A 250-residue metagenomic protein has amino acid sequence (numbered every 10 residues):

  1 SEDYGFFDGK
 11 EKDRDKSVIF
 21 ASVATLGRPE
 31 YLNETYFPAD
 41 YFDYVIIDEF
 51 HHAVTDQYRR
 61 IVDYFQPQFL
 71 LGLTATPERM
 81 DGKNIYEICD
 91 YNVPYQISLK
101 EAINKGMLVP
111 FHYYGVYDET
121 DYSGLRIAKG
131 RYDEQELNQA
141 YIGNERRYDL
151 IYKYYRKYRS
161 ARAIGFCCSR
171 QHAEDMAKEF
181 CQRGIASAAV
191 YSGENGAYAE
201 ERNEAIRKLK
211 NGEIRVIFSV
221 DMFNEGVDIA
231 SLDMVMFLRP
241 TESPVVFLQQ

Functional and structural regions predicted by a protein language model:
S1, A161-S169, V190-Y191: Conserved RecA-like ASCE P-loop NTPase motor core of nucleic-acid helicases/translocases
D3-D15, Y31-N33, E174-D175, I185-D221: Conserved helicase ATPase core of P-loop NTP-dependent helicases/translocases
G9-Y41, T55-R60, M222: Conserved helix/coil segment N-terminal to the catalytic DExD/H
I19-S22, Q68-A75, V216-S219: Structural recognition of the conserved hydrophobic beta-strand(s) that form the central parallel beta-sheet of P-loop
P29-Y31, G106, V216-V235: SF2 helicase motor core recognition
Y44, H51-Y113: Post-DEXD/H (motif II) to motif III coupling segment of the RecA-like Helicase ATP-binding lobe
V93-I164: Conserved interdomain linker/interface between the two RecA-like ATPase lobes of SF2 helicase motors
S243-Q250: Conserved SF2 helicase motif VI
